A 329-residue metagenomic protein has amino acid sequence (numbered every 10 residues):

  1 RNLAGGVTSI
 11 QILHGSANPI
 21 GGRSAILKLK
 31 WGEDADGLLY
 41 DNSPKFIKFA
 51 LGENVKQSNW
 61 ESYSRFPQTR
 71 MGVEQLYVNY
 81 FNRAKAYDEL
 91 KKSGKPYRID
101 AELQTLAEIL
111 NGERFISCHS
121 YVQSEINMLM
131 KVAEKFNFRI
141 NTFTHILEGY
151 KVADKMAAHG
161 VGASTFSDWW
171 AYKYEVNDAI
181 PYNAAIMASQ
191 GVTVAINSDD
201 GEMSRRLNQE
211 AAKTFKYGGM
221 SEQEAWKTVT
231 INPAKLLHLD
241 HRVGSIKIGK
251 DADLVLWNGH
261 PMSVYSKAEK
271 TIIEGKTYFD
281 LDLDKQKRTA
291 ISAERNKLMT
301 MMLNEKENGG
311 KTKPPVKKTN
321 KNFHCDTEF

Functional and structural regions predicted by a protein language model:
L3-T142, K267, I273, D284 (+1 more regions): Polyanionic/metal-chelating signatures
G6, H14, F81, K85-D88 (+7 more regions): Sec/Tat-exported extracytoplasmic proteins
I12-G15, H119-V122, H145-I146, F166-W169 (+1 more regions): Active-site-proximal beta-strand/loop segments in catalytic clefts of secreted hydrolases
L38-L39, K151-D154, Y172-I180, K267 (+1 more regions): Short, charged, surface-exposed secondary-structure boundary motifs
F115, D154-A157, V161-W257, T277: His/Asp/Glu-enriched, well-ordered alpha-helical/loop segment that forms or immediately abuts the divalent-metal
Q123-E125, I146-K151, I231-A234: Short acidic loop-to-helix transition motifs that present clustered carboxylates
I126-A133, V152-A157, A211: Distinct, well-ordered alpha-helical segments
K247-A290: C-terminal cap of metal-dependent C-N hydrolases
